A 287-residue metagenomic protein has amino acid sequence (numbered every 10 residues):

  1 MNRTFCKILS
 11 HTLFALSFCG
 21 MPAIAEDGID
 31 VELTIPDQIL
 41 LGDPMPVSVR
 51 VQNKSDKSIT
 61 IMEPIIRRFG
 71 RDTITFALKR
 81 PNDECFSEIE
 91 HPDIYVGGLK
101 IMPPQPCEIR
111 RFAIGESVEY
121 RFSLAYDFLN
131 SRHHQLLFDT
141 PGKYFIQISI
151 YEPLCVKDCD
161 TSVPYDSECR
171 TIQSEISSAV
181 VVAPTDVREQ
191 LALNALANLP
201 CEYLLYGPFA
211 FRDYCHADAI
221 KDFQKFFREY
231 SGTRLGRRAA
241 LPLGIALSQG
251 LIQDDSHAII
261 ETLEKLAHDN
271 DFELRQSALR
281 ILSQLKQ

Functional and structural regions predicted by a protein language model:
I24-L40: Low-complexity, acidic Ser/Thr/Pro/Gly-rich terminal tails and inter-domain linkers that flank the onset of structured
M45, R110-L124, T171-A179: Short Pro-Gly-centered flexible turn/kink motifs
V51-S55: Asparagine-centered strand-capping/turn motif at beta-strand->loop junctions
M62-S117: The feature marks short-to-medium sequence segments in extracytoplasmic or secretory-pathway proteins
V118-L129, H133-V156: Internal, hydrophobic beta-strand segments that form the core of beta-sheet-rich folds
V156-A197: Short beta-strand elements
V182-F227: Compositionally biased low-complexity segments at domain edges in trafficked proteins and select soluble regulators
F226-R237, G250, L266-S277: Short solvent-exposed coil/turn linkers within tandem alpha-helical repeat scaffolds
